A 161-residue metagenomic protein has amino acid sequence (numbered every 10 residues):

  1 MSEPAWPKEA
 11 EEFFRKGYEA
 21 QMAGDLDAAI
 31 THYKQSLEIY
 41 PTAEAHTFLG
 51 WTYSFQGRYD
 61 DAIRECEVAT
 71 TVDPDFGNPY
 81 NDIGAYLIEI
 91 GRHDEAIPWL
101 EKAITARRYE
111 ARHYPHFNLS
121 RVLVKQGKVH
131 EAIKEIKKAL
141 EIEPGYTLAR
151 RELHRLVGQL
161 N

Functional and structural regions predicted by a protein language model:
M1-A10, K125, V129-N161: Terminal, low-structured helical/coil segments at or just beyond the last alpha-helical repeat
W6-E44, F48, F55: Alpha-helical segment of the N-proximal tetratricopeptide repeat
E9, T42-A43, F76, E110-R112 (+1 more regions): Residue-level recognition of tetratricopeptide repeat
M22-H32, Q56-V68, I90-T105, Y114 (+2 more regions): Structural signature of tandem alpha-helical TPR/SEL1-like repeats, specifically the intra-repeat loop/turn
E38-I39, V72, A106-R108, I142: Structural marker of alpha-solenoid helical repeat scaffolds
A45-H46, P79, H113-P115, A149: TPR alpha-solenoid repeat register
